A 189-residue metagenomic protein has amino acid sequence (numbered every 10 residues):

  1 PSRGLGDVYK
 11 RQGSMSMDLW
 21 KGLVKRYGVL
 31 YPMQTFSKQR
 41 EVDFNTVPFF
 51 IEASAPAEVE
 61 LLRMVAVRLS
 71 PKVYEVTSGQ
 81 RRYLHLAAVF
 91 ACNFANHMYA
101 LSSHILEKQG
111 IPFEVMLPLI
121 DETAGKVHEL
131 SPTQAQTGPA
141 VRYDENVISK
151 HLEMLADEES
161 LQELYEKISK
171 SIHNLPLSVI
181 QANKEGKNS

Functional and structural regions predicted by a protein language model:
P1-G6: Single conserved hydrophobic/aromatic residue that forms the stacking wall/gate of nucleotide- or nucleobase-binding
D7, R11-S14, V47: A short beta-strand-loop micro-motif that forms or neighbors metal/cofactor- and ligand-binding patches at active-site
Y9, G28-L30, F49-F50, Y74: Hydrophobic/aromatic beta-strand patches that form the interior of the parallel beta-sheet core in alpha/beta enzyme
Y9, M33-E41, A55, I105 (+2 more regions): Predominantly flavin-linked oxidoreductase catalytic cores and closely associated redox partners
K10, Y31, H85, H151: Histidine-centered active-site/metal-ligand motif
R11-S37, E58: Rossmann-fold NAD(P)-binding glycine/threonine-rich loop
E41-L86, A91-H128, P176, N183: Internal alpha-helical scaffold of NAD(P)-dependent oxidoreductase catalytic cores
E107, T123-N183: Interdomain hinge/lid region at the active-site interface of Rossmann-like NAD(P)-dependent oxidoreductases
